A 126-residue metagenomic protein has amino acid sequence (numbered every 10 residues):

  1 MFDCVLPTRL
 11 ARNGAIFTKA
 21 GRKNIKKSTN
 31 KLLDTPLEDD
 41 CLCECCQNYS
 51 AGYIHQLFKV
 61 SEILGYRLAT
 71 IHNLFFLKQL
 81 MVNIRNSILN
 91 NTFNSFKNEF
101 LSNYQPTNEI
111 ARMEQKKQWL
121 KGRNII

Functional and structural regions predicted by a protein language model:
M1-I126: Alpha/beta catalytic cores of nucleotide-metabolism and tRNA/nucleoside-modifying enzymes
